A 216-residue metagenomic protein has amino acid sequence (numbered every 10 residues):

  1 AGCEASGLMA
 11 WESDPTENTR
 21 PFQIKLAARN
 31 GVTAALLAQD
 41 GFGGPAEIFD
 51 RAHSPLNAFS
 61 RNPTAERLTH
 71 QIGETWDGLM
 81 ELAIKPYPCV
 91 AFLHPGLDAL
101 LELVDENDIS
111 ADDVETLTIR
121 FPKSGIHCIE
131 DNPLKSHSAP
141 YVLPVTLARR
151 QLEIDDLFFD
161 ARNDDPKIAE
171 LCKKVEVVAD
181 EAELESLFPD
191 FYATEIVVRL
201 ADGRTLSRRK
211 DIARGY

Functional and structural regions predicted by a protein language model:
A1-M9: Long, well-ordered core segments of solenoidal/helical folds
W11-N30, L36-Y216: Terminal-appendage/accessory-domain detector
